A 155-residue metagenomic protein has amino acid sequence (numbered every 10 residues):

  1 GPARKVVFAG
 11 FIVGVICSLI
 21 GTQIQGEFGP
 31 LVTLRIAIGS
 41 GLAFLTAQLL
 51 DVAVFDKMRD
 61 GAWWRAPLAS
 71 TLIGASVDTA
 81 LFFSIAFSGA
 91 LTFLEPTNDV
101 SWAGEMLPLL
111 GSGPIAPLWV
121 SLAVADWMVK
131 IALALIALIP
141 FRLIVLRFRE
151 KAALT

Functional and structural regions predicted by a protein language model:
G1-G41: Alpha-helical membrane segments and adjacent membrane-interface helices in multi-pass membrane proteins
L34-A152: Membrane-embedded alpha-helical hairpins and interfacial helices in multi-pass inner-membrane proteins
